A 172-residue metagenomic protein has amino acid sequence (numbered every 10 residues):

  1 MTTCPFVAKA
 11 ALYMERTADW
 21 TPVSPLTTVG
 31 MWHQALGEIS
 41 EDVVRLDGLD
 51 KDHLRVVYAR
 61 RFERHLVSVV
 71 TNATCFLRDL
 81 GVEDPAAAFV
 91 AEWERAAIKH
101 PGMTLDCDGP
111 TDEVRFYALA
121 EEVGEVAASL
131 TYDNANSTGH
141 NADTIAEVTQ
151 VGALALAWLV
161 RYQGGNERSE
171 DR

Functional and structural regions predicted by a protein language model:
M1-R172: Flexible "arm" and connector segments at domain edges
